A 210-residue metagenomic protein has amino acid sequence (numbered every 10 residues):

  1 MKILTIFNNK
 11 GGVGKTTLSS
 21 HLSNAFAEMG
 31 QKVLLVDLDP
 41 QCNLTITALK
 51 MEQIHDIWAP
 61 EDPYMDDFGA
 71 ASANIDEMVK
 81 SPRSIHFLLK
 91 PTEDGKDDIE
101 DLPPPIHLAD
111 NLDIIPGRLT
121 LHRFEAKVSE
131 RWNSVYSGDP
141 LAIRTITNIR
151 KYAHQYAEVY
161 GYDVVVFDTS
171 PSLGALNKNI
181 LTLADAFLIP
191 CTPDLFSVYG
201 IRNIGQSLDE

Functional and structural regions predicted by a protein language model:
M1-E210: P-loop NTP-binding core
